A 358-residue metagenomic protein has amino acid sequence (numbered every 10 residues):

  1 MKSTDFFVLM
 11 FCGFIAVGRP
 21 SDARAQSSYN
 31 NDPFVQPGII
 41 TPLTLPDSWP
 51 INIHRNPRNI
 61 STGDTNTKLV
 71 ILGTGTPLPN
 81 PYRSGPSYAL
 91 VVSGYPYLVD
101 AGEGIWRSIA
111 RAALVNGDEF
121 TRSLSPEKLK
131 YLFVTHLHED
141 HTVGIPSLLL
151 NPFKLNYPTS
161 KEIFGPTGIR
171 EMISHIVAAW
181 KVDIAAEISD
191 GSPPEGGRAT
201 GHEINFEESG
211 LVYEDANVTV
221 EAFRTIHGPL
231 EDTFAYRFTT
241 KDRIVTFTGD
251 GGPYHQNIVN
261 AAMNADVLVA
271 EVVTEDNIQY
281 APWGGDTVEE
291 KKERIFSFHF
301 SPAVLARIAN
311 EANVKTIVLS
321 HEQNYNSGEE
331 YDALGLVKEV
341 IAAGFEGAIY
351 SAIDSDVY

Functional and structural regions predicted by a protein language model:
M1-F7: Bacterial N-terminal signal peptides that target proteins for export
V8-A16: Bacterial N-terminal signal peptides
G18-A25: Boundary at the C-terminal end of the N-terminal hydrophobic targeting segment
L45-I60, P166-D232, K241, Y350: Metallo-beta-lactamase
R55-D118, T233-G249, V267: Conserved beta-strand hairpin/beta-sheet module of binuclear metal-dependent hydrolase folds, prominently
P77-L137, V143-N156, H255-A261: Pre-active-site segment of Zn-dependent metallo-hydrolases
L98-G102, K128-D140, G165-P166, T246-D250 (+3 more regions): Active-site neighborhood of phospho(di)ester-bond hydrolases with catalytic His/Asp-centered motifs
A235, D242-I244, G252-I353: Cap/insert and terminal regions of metallo-dependent hydrolase folds
